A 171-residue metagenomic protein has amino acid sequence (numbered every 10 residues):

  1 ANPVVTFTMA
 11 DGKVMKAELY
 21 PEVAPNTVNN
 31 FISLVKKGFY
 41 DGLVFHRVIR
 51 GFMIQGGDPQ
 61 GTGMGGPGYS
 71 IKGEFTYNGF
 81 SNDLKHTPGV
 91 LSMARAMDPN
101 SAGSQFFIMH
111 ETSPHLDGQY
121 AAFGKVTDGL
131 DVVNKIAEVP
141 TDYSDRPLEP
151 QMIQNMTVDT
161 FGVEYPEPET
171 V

Functional and structural regions predicted by a protein language model:
A1-V171: Cyclophilin-like peptidyl-prolyl cis-trans isomerases
